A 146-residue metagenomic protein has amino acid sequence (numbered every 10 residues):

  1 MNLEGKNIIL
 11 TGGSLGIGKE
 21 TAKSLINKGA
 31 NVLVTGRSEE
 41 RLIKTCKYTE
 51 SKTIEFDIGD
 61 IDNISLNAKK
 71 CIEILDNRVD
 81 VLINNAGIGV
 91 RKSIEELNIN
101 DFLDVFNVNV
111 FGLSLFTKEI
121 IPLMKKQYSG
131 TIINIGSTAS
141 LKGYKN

Functional and structural regions predicted by a protein language model:
S14-L15: Conserved glycine-rich cofactor-binding loop
F56-N67, I99: The beta1-alpha1 cofactor-binding region of Rossmann-like NAD(H)/NADP(H)-dependent oxidoreductases
N85-V90: Conserved NAD(P)H cofactor-binding loop of Rossmann-fold oxidoreductase domains
S93-I94, D101-F106: Substrate-binding pocket helix/loop in short-chain dehydrogenase/reductase
E95, S140-N146: Active-site loop immediately N-terminal to the catalytic Tyr-X3-Lys motif of short-chain dehydrogenase/reductase
T117-K118: A short, exposed helix-loop element centered on a Lys and neighboring polar residues
S137: Residue(s) in the substrate-gating loop at a strand-loop-helix junction that position the organic substrate next
